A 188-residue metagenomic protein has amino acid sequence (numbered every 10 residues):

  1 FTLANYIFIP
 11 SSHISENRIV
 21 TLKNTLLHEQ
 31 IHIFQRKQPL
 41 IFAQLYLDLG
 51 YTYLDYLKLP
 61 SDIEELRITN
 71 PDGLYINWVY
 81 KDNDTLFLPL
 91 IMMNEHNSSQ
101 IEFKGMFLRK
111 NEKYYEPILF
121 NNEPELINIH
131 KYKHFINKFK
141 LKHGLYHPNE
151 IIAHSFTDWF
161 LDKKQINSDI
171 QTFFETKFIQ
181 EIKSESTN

Functional and structural regions predicted by a protein language model:
F1-L27, I31, R36: Active-site scaffold of zinc-dependent metalloenzymes
I19-V20, A43, K58: Generic alpha-helix signal with a bias toward terminal, lower-confidence helices and secondary-structure junctions
I31, Q35-P39, D158-D162: Sec-exported extracytoplasmic/periplasmic mature domains
Q35-Y53: Serine-dependent carboxylesterase/thioesterase catalytic core of lipase-like alpha/beta-hydrolase/SGNH enzymes
L47-N188: Metalloprotease/metallohydrolase-associated module, dominated by Zn2+-dependent proteases
